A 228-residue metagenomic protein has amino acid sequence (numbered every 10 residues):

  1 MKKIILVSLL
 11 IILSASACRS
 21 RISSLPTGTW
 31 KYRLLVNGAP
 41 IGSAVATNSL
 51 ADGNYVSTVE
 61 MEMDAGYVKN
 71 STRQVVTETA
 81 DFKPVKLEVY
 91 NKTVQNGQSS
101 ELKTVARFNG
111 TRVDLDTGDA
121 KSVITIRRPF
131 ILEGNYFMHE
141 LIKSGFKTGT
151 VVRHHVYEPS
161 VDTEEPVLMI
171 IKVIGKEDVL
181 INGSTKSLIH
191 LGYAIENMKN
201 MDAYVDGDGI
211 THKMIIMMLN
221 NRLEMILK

Functional and structural regions predicted by a protein language model:
I4-L13: Sec-dependent N-terminal signal peptides
S8-L9, K103, H139-L141: A ubiquitous, low-specificity "background" feature that marks scattered single residues across proteins without
I12, C18-R19, I124: Hydrophobic, helix-prone linear segments
C18-G110, F146-K228: Acidic, serine/threonine-rich low-complexity disordered tracts
L115-F137: Acidic/charged, solvent-exposed loop-and-adjacent secondary-structure segments enriched in E/D, K/R, S/T, and G/P
P129-V152: Beta-strand/loop-rich accessory regions of lumenal/periplasmic or secreted enzymes, predominantly carbohydrate-active
